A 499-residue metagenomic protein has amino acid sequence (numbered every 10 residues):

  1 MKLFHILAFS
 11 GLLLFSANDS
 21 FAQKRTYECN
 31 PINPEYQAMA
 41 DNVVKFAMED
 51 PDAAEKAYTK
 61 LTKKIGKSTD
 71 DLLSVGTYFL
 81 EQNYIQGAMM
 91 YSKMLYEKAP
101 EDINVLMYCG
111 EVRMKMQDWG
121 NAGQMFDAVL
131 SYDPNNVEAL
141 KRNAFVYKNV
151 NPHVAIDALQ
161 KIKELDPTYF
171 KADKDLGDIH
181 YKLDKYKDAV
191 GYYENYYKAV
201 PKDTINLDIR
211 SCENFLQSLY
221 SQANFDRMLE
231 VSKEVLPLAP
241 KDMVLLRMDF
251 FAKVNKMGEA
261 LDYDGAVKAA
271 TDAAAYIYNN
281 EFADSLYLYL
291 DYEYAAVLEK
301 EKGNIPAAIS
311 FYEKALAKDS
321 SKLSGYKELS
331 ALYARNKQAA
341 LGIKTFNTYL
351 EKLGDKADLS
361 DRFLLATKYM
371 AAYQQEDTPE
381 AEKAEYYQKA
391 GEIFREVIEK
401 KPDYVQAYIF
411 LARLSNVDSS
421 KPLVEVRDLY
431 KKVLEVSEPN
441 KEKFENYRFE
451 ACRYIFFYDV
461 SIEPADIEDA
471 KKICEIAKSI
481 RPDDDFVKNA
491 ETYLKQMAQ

Functional and structural regions predicted by a protein language model:
K2-F9, S20-K93, E97-N104, Q124-D127 (+9 more regions): N-terminal leader/linker segments that initiate helical-solenoid repeat arrays
V43-V44, T77, E111, F145 (+11 more regions): Residue-level recognition of tetratricopeptide repeat
M48, E81-Q82, K115-M116, F145-V150 (+10 more regions): Register position in tetratricopeptide repeats
K60-L61, M94-L95, A128-V129, K161-I162 (+9 more regions): Canonical positions in the second alpha-helix
G66-K67, P100, P134, P167 (+8 more regions): Short coil turns that delineate tetratricopeptide repeat
D71, V105, A139, A172 (+10 more regions): TPR alpha-solenoid repeat register
S74-Y78, Y108-E111, R142-F145, D175 (+8 more regions): Canonical tetratricopeptide repeat
